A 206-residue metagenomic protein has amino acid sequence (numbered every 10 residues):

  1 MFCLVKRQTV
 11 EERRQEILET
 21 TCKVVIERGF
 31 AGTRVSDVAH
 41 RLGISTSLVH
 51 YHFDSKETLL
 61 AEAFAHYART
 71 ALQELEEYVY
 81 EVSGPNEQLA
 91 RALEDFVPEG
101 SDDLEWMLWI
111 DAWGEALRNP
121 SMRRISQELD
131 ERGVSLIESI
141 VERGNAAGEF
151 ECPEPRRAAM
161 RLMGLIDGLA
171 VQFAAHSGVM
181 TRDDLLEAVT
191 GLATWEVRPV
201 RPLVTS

Functional and structural regions predicted by a protein language model:
M1-L4, A90-P98, E131-A146, L165 (+1 more regions): C-terminal peripheral helix-coil segments that are non-catalytic and often amphipathic
E16, T20-T58, E62: Helix-turn-helix
D54-T58, Y80-G84, G100-S101, L117 (+2 more regions): Residues in soluble alpha-helical coiled-coils and helical-bundle/repeat scaffolds
E62, Q73-W106, A158-L162, P202-V204: Hydrophobic alpha-helical connector segments
A65-T70: Short, basic, alpha-helical segments at the C-terminal edge of helix-turn-helix-like DNA-binding modules
Q88-L89, S101-R124: Amphipathic alpha-helical segments used for helix-helix packing
R124-L129, A146-R161, M180: All-alpha amphipathic helical-bundle segments outside canonical DNA-binding/catalytic cores that form hydrophobic
